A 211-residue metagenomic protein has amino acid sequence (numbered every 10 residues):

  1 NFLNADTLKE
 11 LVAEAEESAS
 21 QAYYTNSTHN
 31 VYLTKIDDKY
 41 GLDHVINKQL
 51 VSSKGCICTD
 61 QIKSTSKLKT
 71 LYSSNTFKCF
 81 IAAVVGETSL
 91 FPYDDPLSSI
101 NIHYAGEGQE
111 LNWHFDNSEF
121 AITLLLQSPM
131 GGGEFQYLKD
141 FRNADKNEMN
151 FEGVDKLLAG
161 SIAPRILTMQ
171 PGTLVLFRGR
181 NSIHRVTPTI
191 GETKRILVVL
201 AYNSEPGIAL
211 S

Functional and structural regions predicted by a protein language model:
N1-L3, T168: Short amphipathic
A5-T76: Non-heme Fe(II)-dependent double-stranded beta-helix
S18-Q21, P129, E205: Phosphate/oxyanion-binding loops and surfaces in catalytic or ligand/nucleic-acid-binding neighborhoods
S64-K69, K78-L174: Catalytic core of non-heme Fe(II) oxygenases with the double-stranded beta-helix
L111, I183-I190: Short beta-strand His + acidic residue motifs that chelate non-heme Fe in jelly-roll/DSBH and cupin folds
A121-L124, L176, E192-G207: A short hydrophobic beta-strand segment most commonly corresponding to one strand of the jelly-roll/cupin
E148, T187-T189, I208-S211: Short conserved micro-motifs at the rims of enzyme active sites and ligand-binding pockets
G179-R180: Conserved "cap/hinge" positions at secondary-structure junctions
